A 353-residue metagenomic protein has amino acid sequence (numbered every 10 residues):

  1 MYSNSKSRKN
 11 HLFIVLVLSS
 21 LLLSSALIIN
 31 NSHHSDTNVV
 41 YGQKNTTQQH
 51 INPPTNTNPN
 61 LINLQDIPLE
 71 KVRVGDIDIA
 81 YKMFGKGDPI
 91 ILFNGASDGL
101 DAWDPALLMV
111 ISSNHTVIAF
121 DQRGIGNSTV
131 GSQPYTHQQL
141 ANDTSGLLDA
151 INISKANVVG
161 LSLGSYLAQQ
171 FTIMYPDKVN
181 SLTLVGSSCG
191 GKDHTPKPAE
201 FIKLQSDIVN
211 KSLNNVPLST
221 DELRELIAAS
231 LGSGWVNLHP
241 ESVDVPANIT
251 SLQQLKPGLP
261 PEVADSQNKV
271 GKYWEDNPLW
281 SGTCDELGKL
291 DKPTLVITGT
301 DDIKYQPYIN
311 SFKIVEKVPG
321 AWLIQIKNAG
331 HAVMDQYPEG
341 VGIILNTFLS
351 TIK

Functional and structural regions predicted by a protein language model:
V74-T129: Conserved HGGG/HGGXW glycine-rich cap/lid loop of the alpha/beta-hydrolase fold
A119-V159, L163: Active-site loop/oxyanion-hole signature of alpha/beta-hydrolase fold enzymes
S154-P196: Conserved hydrolase catalytic core segment
L182-S219: Flexible "cap/lid" loop of the alpha/beta hydrolase fold
T220-S281, D285-E286: Conserved alpha/beta-hydrolase catalytic His-Asp/Glu region
L290, V296-T298: Short beta-strand/loop motif that positions the catalytic acidic residue of the alpha/beta-hydrolase fold
I303-N310: Conserved alpha/beta-hydrolase "acid-adjacent" motif
P319-K353: Catalytic active-site module of serine/aspartate enzymes centered on a nucleophile-bearing elbow/loop
